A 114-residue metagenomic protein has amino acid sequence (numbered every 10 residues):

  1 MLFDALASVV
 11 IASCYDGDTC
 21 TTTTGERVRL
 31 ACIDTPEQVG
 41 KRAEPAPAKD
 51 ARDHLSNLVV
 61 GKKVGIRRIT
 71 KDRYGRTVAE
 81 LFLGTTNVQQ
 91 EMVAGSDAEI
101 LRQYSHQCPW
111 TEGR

Functional and structural regions predicted by a protein language model:
M1-R114: Small beta-barrel nucleic-acid-binding modules, primarily SNase/OB-fold domains and secondarily Tudor-like barrels
